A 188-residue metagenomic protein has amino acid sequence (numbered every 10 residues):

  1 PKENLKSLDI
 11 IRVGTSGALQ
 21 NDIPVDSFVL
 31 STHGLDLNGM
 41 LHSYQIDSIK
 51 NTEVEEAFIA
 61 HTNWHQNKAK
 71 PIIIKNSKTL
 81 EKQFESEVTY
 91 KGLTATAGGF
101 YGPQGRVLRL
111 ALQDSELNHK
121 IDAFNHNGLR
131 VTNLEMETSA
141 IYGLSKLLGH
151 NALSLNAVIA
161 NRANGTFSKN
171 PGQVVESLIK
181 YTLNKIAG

Functional and structural regions predicted by a protein language model:
P1-I72: Metabolite-binding pocket within alpha/beta catalytic cores that recognizes anionic/polar moieties
P1-L8, F124, R130-V131, P171 (+1 more regions): Non-transmembrane, aqueous-exposed alpha-helical and coiled segments at domain scale
G17, A95-G102, A140, I159-N161: Glycine-rich beta-alpha junction loops
E53-H126: Active-site rim beta-loop-alpha module in soluble metabolic enzymes
P71-N76, V131-T138: Polyanion-binding loop/helix "lid" in catalytic or ligand-binding cores
S139-P171: Zn-dependent metallopeptidase/amidohydrolase metal-coordination segment
R162-G188: His/Asp/Glu-rich mid-to-C-terminal helical/loop segments that flank catalytic regions of hydrolases
